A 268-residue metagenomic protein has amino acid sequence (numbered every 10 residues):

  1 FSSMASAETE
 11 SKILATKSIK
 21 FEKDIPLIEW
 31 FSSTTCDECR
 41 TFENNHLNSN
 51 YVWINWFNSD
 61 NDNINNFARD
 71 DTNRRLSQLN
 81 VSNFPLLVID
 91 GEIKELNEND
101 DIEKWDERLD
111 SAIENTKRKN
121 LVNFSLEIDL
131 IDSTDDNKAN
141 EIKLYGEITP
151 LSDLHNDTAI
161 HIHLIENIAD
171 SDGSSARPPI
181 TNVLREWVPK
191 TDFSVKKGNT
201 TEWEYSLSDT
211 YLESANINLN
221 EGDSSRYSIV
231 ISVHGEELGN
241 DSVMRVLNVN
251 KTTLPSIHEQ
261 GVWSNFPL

Functional and structural regions predicted by a protein language model:
F1-E8: Hydrophobic secretory-pathway targeting helix
A5, S32-S33, I231: Small-side-chain structural scaffolding
E10-F57: Local sequence-structure signature of Cys/Sec-based thiol-disulfide redox active-site neighborhoods
S33-E38, N58-N63, I93-L96, D101-I102: Solvent-exposed loop/turn segments at secondary-structure junctions within structured extracellular/periplasmic domains
C39-E43, E98-D100, D172-S174: Short, solvent-exposed loop/turn and secondary-structure capping segments
N55-W56, I64-S82, L86-I89, E103-P267: Short, conserved sequence motifs used for protein processing/export or organelle targeting and for catalysis
